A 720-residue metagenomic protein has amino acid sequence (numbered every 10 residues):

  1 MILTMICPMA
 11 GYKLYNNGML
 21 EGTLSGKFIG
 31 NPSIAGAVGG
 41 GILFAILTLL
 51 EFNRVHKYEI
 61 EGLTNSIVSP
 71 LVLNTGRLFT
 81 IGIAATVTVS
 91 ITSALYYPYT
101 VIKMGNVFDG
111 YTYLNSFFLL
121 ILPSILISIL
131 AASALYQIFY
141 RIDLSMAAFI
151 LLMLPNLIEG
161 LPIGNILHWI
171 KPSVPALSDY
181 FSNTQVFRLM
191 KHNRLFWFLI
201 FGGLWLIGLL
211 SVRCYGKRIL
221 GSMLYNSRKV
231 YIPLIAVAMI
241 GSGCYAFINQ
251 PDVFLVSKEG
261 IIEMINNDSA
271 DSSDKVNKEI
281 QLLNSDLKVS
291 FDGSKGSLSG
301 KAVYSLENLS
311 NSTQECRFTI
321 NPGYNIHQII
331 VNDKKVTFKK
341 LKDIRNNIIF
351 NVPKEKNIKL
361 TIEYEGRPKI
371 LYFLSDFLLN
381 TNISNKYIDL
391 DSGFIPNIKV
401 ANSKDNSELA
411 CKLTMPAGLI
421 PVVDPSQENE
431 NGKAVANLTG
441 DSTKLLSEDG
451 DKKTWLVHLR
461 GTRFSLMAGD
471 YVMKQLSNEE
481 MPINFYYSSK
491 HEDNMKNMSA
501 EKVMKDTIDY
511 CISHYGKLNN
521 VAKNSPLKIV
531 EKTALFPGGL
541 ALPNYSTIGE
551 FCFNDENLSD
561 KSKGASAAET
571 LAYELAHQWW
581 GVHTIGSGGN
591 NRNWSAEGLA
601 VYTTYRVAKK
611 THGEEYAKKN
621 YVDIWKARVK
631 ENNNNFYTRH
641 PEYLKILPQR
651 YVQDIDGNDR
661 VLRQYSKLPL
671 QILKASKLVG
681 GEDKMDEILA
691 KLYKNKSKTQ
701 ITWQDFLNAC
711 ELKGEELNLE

Functional and structural regions predicted by a protein language model:
G26, E597-L670, K696-T699: Acidic/His/Gly-enriched intrinsically disordered linker/tail segments that often contain short helix/coil "MoRF-like"
G26-K27, E61, R345-N346, Y372 (+3 more regions): Juxtacatalytic substrate-recognition/specificity segment
G30-V55, A302: Long, hydrophobic alpha-helical segments
V107-F108, L167-A176, Y180-H192, L220-S297: N-terminal, polar/Ser/Thr-rich
T313-C316, G323-N380, G440-D451: A surface-exposed beta-strand-loop module
E363-A468: Extended, low-hydrophobicity, Ser/Thr/Pro/Gly-biased non-transmembrane segments
D405, E556-E631: Zinc-dependent metallopeptidase catalytic helix centered on the HExxH motif and its immediate flanking segment
D493, Y651-E720: Amphipathic alpha-helical substructures
